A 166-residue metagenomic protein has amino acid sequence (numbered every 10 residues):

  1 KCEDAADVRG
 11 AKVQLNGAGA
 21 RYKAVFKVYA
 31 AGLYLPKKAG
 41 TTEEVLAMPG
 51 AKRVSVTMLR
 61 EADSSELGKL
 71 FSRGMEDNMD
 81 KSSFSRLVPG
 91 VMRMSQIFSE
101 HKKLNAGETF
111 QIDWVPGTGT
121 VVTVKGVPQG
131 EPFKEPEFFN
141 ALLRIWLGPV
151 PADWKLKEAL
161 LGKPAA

Functional and structural regions predicted by a protein language model:
K1-M48: N-terminal secretory signal peptides
A6, V121-T123: Short aromatic-centered micro-motifs
A39-G117: Mid-length scaffold segments of soluble, non-membrane domains
R73-D80, R144-G148, L161-G162: Short, intrinsically disordered, mixed-charge
V124-P128: Short strand-turn-strand beta-turns centered on an Asx-Gly dipeptide
Q129-L156: Flexible glycine-rich active-site/ligand-binding loops centered on an Asp-His dyad
K155-A166: Cysteine/selenocysteine-centered motifs that mediate thiol-based redox chemistry or coordinate metal-sulfur cofactors
